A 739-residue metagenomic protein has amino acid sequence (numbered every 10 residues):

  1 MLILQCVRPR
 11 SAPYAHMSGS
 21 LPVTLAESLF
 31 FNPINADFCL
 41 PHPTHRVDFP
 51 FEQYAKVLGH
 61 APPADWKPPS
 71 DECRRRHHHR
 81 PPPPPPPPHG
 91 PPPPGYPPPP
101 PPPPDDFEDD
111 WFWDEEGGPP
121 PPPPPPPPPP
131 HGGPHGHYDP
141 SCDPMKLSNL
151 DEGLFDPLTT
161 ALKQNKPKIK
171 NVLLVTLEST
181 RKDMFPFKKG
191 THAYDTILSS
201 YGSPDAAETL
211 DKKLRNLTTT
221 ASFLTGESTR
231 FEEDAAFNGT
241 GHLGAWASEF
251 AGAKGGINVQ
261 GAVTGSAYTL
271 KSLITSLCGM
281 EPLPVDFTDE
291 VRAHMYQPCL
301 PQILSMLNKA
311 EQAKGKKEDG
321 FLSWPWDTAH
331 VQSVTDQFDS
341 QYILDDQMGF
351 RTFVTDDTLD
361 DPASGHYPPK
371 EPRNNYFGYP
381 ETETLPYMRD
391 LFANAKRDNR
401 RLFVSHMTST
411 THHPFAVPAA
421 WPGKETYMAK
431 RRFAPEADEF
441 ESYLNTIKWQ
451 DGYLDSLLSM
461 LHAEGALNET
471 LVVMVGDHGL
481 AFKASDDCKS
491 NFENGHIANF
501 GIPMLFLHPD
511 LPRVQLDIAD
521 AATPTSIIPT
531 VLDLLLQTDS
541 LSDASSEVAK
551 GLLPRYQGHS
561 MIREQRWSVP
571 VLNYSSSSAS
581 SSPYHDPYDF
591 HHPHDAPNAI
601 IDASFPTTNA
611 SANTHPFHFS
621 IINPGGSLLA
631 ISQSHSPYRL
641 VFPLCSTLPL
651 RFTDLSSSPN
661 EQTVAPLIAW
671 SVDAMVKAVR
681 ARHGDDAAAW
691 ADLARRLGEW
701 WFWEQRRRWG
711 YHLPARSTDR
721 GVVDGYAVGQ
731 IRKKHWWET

Functional and structural regions predicted by a protein language model:
L2-H16, H77-H78, P82-P84, P91 (+9 more regions): Membrane-interface soluble catalytic domains
L4-R80, G95, P103-P119, P128-L174 (+2 more regions): Active-site-proximal alpha/beta segments of enzymes that process anionic O-linked groups
P102, N165-F187, L304, R401-S409 (+6 more regions): Beta-strand elements within well-structured catalytic alpha/beta cores of enzymes that handle phosphate/sulfate esters
K170, R215, T219, H294-Q302 (+6 more regions): A structural signal for well-ordered alpha-helical segments within the folded catalytic domains of diverse enzymes
K188-H192, H462-P512, Y574-S575: Histidine-centered active-site microenvironments of extracellular/periplasmic hydrolases and transferases
I257-L283, R431, K489-S546: Substrate-binding rim/cap in mid-to-C-terminal beta-strand-loop elements of soluble/periplasmic
T410-H413, H478, S485, T739: Histidine-centered active-site/metal-ligand motif
R432-E441: Short, flexible loop segments at boundaries between secondary-structure elements
